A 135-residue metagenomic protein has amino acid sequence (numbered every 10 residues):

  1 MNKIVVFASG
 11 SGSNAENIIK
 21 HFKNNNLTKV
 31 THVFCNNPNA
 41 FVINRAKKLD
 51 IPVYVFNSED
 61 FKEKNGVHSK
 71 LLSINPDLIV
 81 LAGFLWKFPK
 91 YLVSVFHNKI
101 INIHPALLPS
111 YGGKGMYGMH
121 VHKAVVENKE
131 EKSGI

Functional and structural regions predicted by a protein language model:
M1-I135: One-carbon transfer enzymes
